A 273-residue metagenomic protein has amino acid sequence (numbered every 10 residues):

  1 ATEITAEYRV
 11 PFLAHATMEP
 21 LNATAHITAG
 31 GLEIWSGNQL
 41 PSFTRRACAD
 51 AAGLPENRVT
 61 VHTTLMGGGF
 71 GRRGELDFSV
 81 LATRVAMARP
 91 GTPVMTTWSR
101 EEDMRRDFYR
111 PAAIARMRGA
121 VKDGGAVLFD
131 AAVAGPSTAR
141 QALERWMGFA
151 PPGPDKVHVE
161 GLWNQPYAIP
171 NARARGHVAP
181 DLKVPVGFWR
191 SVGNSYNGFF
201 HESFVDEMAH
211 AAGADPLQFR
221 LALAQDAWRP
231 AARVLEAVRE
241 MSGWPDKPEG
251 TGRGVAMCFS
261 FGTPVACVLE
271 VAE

Functional and structural regions predicted by a protein language model:
A1-E273: Structural alpha/beta core scaffold segments of enzyme domains
